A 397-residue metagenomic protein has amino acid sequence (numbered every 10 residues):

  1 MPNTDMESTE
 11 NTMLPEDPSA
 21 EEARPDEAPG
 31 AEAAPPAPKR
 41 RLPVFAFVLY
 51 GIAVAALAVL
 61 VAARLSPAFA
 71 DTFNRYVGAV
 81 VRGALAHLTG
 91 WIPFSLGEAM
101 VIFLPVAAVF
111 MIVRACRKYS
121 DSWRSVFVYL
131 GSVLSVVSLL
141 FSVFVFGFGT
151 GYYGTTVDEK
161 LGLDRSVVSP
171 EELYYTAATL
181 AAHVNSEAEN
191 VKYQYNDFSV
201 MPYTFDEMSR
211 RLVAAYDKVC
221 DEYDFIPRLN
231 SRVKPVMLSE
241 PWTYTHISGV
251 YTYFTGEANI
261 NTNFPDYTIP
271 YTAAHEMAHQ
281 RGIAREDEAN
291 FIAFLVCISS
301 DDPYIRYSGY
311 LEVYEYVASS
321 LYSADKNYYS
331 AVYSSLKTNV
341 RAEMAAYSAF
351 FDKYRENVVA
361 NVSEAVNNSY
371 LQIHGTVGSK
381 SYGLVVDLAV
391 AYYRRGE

Functional and structural regions predicted by a protein language model:
K39-A53, V128-V133: Alpha-helical transmembrane segments and their helix-start/interface "positive-inside/aromatic belt" motifs in integral
V54-C116: Membrane-embedded alpha-helical segments of integral membrane proteins
P93, I269-N290, F294-L295: Active-site recognition of the HExxH zinc-binding catalytic motif
A108-V113, R124-V157: Transmembrane alpha-helices and immediately adjacent membrane-cytoplasm interface residues in multi-pass integral
G149-K218: Membrane-interface segments at or immediately adjacent to transmembrane helices that form the boundary between
L173-Y175, A284-Y328: Post-HExxH zinc-binding segment in Zn-dependent metallohydrolases
Y193-T262, D266: Auxiliary, metal-adjacent structural segments of Zn-dependent hydrolase domains
N339-E397: Pan-zinc metallopeptidase signature
